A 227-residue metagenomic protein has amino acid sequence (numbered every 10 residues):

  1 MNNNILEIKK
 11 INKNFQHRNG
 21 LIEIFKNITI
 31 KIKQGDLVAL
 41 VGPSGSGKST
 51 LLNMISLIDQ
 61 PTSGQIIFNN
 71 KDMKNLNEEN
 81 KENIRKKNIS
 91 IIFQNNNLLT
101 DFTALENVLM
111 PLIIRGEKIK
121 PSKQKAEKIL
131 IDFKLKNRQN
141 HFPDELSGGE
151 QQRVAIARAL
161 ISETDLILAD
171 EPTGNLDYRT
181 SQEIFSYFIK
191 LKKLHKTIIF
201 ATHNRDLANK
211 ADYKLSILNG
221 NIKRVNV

Functional and structural regions predicted by a protein language model:
V41-P43: The feature captures the beta-strand-to-loop junction immediately N-terminal to the Walker
G64-D72: Conserved ABC transporter NBD signature motif
K86, H141-D144, S162, L194: Conserved signature/switch motifs of ABC ATPase nucleotide-binding domains
F102-L109: Short coil-to-helix segment of the ABC ATPase nucleotide-binding domain corresponding to the Q-loop/switch region
F142-L146, E150-Q152: Conserved ABC ATPase signature
I167-D170: Catalytic Walker B motif of ABC-type/P-loop ATPase nucleotide-binding domains
